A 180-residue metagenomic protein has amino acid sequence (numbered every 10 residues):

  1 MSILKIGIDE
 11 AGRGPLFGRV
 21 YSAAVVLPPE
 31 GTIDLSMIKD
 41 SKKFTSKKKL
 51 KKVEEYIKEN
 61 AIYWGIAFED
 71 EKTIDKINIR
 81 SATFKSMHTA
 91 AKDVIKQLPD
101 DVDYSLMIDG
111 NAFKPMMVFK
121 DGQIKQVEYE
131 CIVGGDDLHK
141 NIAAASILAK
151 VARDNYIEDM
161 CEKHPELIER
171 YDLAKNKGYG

Functional and structural regions predicted by a protein language model:
M1-G180: RNase H-like, Mg2+-dependent phosphodiesterase core, and more generally RNA phosphate-backbone-engaging helix-loop
